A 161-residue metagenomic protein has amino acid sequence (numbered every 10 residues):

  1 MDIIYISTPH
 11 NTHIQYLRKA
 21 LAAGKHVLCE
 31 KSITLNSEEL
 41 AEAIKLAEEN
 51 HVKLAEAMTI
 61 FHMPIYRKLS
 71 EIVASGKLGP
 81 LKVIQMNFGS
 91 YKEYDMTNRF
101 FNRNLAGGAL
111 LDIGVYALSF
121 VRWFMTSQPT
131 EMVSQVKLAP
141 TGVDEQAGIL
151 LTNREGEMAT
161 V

Functional and structural regions predicted by a protein language model:
M1-L46: Beta-loop-alpha module in the N-terminal Rossmann-like domain of NAD(P)-dependent dehydrogenases, especially those
I3, Q15, E42, P64 (+3 more regions): Alpha-helical elements of Rossmann-like donor-binding domains used by nucleotide-donor carbohydrate transfer enzymes
P9, S32, E39, M58-F61 (+2 more regions): Structured beta->alpha junctions
A23-K25, N50-K53, G156-M158: A short helix->loop->beta-strand "cap" motif at the edges of active sites that frequently abuts
A41-T59, P80-I84: Rossmann-fold dehydrogenase core element
I60-M132, P140: Predominantly a Rossmann-like dinucleotide-binding segment in NAD(P)-dependent oxidoreductases
S119-V161: Contiguous beta-strand/loop segments that form the cofactor/metal-binding neighborhood of enzyme cores
